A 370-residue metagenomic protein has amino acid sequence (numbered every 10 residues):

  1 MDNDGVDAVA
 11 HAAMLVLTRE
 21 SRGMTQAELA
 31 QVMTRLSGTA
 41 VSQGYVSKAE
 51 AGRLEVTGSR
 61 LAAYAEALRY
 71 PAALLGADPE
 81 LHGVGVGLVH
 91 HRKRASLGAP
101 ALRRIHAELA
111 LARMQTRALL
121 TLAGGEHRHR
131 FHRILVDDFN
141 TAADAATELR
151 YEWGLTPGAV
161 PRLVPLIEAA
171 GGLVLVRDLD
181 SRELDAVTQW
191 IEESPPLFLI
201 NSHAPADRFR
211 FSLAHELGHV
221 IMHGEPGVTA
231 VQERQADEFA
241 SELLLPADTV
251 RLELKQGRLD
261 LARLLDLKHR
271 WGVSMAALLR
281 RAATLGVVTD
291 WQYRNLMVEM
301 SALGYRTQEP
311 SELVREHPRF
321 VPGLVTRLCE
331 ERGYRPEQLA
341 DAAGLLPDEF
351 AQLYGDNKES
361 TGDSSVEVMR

Functional and structural regions predicted by a protein language model:
M1-R370: Active-site hotspot residues in diverse enzymes, especially metal/ion-binding acidic/histidine motifs
